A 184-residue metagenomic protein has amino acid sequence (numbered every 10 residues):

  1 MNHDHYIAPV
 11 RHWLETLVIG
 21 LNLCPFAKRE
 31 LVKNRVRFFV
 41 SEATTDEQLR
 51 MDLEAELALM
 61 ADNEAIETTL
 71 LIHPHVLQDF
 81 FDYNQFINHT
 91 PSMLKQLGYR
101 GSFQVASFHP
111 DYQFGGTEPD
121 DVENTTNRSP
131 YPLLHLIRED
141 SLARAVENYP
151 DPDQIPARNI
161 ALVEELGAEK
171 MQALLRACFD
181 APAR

Functional and structural regions predicted by a protein language model:
M1-R184: Expand to "…catalyze enediolate/carbanion chemistry for C-C bond making/breaking, isomerization, decarboxylation
